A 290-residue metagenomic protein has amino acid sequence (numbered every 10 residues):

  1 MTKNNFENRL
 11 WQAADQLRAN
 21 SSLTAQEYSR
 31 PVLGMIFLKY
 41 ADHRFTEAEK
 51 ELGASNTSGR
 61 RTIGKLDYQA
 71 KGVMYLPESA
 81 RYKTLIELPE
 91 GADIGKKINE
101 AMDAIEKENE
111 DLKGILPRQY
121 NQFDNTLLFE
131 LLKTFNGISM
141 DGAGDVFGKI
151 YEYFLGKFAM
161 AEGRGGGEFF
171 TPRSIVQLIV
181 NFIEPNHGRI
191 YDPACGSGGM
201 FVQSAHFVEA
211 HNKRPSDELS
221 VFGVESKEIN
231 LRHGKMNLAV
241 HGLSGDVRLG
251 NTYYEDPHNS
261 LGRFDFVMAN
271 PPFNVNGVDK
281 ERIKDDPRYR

Functional and structural regions predicted by a protein language model:
M1-I183, D246-E255: Non-catalytic, mostly N-terminal accessory regions of nucleic-acid modification and defense proteins
G165-A269, N274-D285: Conserved S-adenosyl-L-methionine
P287-R290: Glycine-rich S-adenosyl-L-methionine
